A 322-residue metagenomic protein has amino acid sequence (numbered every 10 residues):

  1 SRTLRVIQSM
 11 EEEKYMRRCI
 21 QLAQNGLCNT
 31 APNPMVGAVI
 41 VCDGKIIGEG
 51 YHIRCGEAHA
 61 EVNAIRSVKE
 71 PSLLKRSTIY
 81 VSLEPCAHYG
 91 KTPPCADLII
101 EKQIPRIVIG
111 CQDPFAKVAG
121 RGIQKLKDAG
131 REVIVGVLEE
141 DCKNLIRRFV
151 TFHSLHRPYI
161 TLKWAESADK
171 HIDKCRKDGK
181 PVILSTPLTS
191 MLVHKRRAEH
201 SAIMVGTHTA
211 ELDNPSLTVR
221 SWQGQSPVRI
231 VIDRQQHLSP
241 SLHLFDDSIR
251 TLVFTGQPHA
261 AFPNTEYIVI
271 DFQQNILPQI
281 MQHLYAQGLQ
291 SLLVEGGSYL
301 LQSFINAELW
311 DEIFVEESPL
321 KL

Functional and structural regions predicted by a protein language model:
E11-A31, F152: Short, basic/aromatic recognition patches
C19, G37, C86, L126 (+6 more regions): Residue-level signal for inorganic ion chemistry
P32-M35, Y159-I160: Short, small/polar residue-rich loop motifs at catalytic or cofactor-binding pockets
V36-G44, W164-A165: Short beta-strand scaffold segments in enzyme catalytic cores
I40-D141, I305: Zn2+-dependent cytidine deaminase-like catalytic core
P114-K117, E140-D141, E211, H237-S239 (+2 more regions): Short gly/pro/ser/thr-enriched loop/turn and capping motifs at secondary-structure boundaries
T151, L155, Y159-S291, Y299-Q302: Active-site ligand-binding patch in enzyme domains
I305-L322: Flexible, gly/pro- and Lys/Arg-enriched active-site loops
